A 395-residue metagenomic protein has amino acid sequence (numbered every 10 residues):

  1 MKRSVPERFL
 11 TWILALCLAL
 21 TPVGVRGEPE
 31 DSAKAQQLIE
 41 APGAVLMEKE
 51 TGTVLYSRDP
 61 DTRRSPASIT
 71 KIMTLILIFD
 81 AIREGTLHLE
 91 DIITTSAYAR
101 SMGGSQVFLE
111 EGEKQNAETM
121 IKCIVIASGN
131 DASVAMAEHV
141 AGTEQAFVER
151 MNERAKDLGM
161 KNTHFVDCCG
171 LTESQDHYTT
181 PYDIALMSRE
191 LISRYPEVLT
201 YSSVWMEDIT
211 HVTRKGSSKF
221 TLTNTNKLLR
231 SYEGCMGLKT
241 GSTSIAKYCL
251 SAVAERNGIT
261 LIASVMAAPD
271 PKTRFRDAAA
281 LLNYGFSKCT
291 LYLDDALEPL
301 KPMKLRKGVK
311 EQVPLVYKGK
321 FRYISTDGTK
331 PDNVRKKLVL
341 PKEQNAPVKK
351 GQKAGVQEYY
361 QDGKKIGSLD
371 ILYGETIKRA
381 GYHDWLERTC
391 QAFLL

Functional and structural regions predicted by a protein language model:
K2, E30-S32, C249: A generic local structural motif
K2-I13: Bacterial N-terminal signal peptides that target proteins for export
P6, L20, F393-L395: Short, aromatic- and cysteine-enriched interfacial helices/patches that mediate contacts at lipid membranes
V25-P196: Active-site-adjacent loops and short helices of periplasmic peptidoglycan-processing enzymes
M160-H164, Q175-Y178, Y182-L395: Domain-terminus/edge residues, biased toward the C-terminal soluble/receptor-binding domains of extracytoplasmic
